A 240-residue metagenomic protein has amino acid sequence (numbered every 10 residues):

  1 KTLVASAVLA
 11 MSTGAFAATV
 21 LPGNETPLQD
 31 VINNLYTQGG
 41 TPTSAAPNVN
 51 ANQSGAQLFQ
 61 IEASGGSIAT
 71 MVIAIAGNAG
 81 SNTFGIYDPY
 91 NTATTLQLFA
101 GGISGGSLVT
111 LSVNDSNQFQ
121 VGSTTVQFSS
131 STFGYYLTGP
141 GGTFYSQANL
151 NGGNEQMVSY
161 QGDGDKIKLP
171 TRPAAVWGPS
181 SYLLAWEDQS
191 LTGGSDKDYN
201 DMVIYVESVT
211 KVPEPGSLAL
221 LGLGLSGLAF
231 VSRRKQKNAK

Functional and structural regions predicted by a protein language model:
K1-V20, V203-L225: Short, threonine-centered small-residue motifs that mark membrane-proximal processing/anchoring sites and TM-junction
T2, F133, L184, M202: A broad, low-specificity signal marking well-ordered, structured residues that form hydrophobic/aromatic
A18-Y182, Q189-L191: Extracellular distal adhesion/interaction modules in secreted or cell-surface proteins
E187-D188, E214: Acidic-residue sensor for enzyme active/binding pockets
D188-Q189, E207: Active-site-proximal beta-strand/loop segments in catalytic clefts of secreted hydrolases
G194-V203: Extracellular carbohydrate recognition
F230-K240: C-terminal membrane-anchoring or membrane-association module
